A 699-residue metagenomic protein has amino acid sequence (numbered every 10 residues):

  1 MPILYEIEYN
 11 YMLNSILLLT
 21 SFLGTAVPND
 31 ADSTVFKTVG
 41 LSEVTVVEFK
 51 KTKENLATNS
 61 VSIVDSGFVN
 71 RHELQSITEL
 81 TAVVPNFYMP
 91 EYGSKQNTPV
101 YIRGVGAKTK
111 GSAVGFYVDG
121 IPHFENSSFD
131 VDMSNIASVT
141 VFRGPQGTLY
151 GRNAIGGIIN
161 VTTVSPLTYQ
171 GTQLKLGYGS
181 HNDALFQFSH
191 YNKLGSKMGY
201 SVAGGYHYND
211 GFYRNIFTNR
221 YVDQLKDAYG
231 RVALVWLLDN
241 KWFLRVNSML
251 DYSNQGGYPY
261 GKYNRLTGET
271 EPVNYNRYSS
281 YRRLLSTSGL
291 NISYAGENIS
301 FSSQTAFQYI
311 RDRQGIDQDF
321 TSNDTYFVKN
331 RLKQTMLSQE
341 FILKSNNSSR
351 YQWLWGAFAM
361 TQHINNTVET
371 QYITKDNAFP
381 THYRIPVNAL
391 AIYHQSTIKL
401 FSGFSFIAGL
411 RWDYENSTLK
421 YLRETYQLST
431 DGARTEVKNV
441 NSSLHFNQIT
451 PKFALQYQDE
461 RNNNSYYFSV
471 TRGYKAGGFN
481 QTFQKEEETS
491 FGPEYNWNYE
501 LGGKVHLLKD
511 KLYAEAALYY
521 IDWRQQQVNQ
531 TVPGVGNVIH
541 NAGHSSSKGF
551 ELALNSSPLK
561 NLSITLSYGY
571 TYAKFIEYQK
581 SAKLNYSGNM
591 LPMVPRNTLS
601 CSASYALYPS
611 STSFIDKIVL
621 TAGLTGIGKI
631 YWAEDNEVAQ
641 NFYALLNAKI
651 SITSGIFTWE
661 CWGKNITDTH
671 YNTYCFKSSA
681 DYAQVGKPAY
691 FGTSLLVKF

Functional and structural regions predicted by a protein language model:
P28-N70: Short, acidic, small-residue-rich periplasmic hinge/interaction motif at the N-terminus of Gram-negative outer-membrane
I77-L80, P99-G104, Y117, V141 (+2 more regions): N-terminal periplasmic accessory domains that precede and gate Gram-negative outer-membrane beta-barrel machines
D119-P145: Short acidic/polar hinge/loop motifs at secondary-structure boundaries that mediate gating or recognition
G171, Y178-N209, F217-Q255, L284-L290 (+6 more regions): Transmembrane beta-barrel wall of Gram-negative outer-membrane proteins
L234-D239, M249, L343-N346, R350-Q352 (+5 more regions): Structural signature of Gram-negative outer-membrane beta-barrels, strongest in the C-terminal barrel of TonB-dependent
N291-Q318, Q458, N463-K475, S490-K548 (+3 more regions): Membrane-embedded beta-barrel scaffold of Gram-negative outer-membrane proteins
L332, M336-S348, Q352-G356, S396 (+4 more regions): Conserved C-terminal beta-signal and adjacent last beta-strands/turns of outer-membrane beta-barrel proteins
L354, F406, Y414, Y520-D522 (+2 more regions): Gram-negative outer-membrane beta-barrel transporters
